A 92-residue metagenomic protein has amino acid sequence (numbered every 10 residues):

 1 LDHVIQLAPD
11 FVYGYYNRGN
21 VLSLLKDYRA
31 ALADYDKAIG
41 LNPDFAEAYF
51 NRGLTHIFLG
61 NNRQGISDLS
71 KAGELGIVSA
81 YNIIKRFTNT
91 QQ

Functional and structural regions predicted by a protein language model:
L1-Q92: Alpha-helical tetratricopeptide repeat
